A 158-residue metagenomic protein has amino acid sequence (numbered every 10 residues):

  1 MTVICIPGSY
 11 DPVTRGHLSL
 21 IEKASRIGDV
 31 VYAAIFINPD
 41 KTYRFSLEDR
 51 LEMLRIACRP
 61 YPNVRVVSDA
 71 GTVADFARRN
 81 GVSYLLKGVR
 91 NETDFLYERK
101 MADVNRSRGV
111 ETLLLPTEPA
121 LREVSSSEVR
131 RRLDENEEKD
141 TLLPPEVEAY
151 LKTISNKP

Functional and structural regions predicted by a protein language model:
M1-P158: Nucleotidyltransferase catalytic core that binds NTPs
